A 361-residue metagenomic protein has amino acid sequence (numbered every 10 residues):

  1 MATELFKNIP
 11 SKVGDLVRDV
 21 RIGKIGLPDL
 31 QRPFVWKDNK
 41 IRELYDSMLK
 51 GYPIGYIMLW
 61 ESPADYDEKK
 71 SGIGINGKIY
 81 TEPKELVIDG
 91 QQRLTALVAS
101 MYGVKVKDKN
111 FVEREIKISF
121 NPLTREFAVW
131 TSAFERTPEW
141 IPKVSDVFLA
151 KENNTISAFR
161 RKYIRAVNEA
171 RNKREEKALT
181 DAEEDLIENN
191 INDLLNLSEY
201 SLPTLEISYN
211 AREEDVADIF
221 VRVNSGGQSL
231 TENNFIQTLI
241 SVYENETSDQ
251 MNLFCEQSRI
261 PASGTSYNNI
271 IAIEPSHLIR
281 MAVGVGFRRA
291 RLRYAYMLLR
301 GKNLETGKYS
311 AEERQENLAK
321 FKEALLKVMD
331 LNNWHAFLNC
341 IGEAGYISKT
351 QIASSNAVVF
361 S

Functional and structural regions predicted by a protein language model:
A2-D38, R42-A290, Y294, N339 (+2 more regions): Basic- and aromatic-enriched surface patches that contact anionic nucleotides/nucleic acids
A295-F360: Structured, charged N-terminal subsegments at the starts of enzyme catalytic cores and at intra-chain domain/subunit
